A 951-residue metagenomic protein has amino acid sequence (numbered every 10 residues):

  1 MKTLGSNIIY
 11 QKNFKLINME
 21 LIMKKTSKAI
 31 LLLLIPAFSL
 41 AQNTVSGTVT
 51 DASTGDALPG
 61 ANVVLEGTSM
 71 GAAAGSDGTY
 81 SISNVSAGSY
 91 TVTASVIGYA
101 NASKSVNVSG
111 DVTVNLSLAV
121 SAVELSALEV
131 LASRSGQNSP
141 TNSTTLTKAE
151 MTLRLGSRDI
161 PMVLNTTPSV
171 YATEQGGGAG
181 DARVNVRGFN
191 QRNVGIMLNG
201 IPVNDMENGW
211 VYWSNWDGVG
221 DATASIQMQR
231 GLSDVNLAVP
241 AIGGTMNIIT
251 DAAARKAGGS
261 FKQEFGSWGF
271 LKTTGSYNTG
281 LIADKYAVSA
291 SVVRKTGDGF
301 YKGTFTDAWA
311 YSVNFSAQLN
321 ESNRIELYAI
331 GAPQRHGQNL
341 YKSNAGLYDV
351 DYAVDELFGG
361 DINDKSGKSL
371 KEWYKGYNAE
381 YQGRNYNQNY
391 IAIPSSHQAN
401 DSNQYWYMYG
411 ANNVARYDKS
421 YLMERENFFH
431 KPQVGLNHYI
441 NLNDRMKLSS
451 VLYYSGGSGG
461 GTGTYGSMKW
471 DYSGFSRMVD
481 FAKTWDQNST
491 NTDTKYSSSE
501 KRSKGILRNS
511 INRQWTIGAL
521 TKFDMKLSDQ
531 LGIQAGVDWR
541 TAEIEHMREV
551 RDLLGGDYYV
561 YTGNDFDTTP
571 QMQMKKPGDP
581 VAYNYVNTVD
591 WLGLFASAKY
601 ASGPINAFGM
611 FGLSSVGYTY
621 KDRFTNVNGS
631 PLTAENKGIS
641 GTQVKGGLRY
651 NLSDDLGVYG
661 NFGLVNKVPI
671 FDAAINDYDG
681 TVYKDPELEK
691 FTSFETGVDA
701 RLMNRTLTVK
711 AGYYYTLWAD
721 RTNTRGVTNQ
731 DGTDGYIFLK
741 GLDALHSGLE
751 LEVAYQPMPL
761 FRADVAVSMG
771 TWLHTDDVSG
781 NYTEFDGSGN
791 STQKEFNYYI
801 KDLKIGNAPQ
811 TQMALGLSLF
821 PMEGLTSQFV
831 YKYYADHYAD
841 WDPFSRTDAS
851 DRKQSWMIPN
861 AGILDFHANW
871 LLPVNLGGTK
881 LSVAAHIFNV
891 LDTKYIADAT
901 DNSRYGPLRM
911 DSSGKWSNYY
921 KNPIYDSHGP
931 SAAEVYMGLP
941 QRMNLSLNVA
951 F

Functional and structural regions predicted by a protein language model:
T50, A61-E66, S95-Y99, S109-L153 (+1 more regions): Short, acidic, small-residue-rich periplasmic hinge/interaction motif at the N-terminus of Gram-negative outer-membrane
S83, T152-L153, P202-R230, I249-T250: Short acidic/polar hinge/loop motifs at secondary-structure boundaries that mediate gating or recognition
P161-P202, N215-G218, A224: Extracytoplasmic beta-strand/coil segments of soluble accessory domains associated with Gram-negative outer-membrane
D217-K262: A beta-strand signature from Gram-negative outer-membrane beta-barrel systems, especially the internal plug domain
G258, F265-T296, Y301-N339, A345-S396 (+3 more regions): Transmembrane beta-barrel wall of Gram-negative outer-membrane proteins
K447-Y453, N651, G657-G663, E687-S747 (+4 more regions): Membrane-embedded beta-barrel scaffold of Gram-negative outer-membrane proteins
D529, Y713-L717, L739-P843, N948-A950: Gram-negative outer-membrane beta-barrel transporters
G824, Y833-F844, W870-F951: C-terminal beta-signal and adjacent terminal beta-strands/loops of Gram-negative outer-membrane beta-barrel proteins
